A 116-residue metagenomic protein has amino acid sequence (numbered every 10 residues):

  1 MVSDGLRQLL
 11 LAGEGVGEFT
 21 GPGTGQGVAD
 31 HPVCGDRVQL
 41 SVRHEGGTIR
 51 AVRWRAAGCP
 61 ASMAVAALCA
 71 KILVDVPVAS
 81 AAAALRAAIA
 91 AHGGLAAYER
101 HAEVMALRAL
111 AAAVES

Functional and structural regions predicted by a protein language model:
M1-S116: Domain-level signature for proteins that mediate thiol-based redox and metal-cofactor handling
